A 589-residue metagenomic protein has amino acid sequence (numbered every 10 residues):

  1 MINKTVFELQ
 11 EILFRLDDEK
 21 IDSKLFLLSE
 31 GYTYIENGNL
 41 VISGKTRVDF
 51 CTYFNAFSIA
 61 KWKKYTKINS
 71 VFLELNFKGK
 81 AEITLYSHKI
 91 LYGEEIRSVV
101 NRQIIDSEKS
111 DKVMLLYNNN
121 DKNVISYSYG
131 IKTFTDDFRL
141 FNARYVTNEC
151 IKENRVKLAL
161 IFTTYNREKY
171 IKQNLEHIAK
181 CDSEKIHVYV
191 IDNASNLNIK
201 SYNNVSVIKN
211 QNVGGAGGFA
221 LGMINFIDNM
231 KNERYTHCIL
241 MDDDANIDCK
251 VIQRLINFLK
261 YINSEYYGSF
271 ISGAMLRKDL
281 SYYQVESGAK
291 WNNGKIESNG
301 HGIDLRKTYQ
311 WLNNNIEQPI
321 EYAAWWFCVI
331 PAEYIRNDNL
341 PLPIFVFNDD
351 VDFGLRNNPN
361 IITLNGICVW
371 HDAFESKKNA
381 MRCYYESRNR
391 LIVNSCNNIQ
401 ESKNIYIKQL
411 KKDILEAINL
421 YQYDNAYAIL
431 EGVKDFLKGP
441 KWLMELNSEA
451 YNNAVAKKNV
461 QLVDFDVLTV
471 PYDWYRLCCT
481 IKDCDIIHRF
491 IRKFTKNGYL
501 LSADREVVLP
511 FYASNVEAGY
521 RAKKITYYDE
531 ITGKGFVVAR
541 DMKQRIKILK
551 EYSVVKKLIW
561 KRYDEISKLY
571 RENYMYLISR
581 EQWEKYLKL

Functional and structural regions predicted by a protein language model:
M1-T133, R388-L589: Terminal low-complexity segments of carbohydrate-biosynthetic enzymes
F141-C150, L364-A380: Active-site donor/metal-binding and catalytic loop motifs of nucleotide-sugar-dependent glycosylation enzymes
E176-K185: Short, acidic, metal-binding catalytic loop of nucleotide-sugar glycosyltransferases
S201-G217, N225: Conserved donor nucleotide-binding strand/loop of the catalytic core
E233-N246: Short beta-strand-to-loop acidic/aromatic patch adjacent to the donor-nucleotide binding site
K250-S298: Conserved donor NDP-sugar-binding/catalytic core segment of glycosyltransferases
H301-F327, K377: A recurrent flexible, glycine/aromatic-enriched loop bordering the glycosyltransferase active site that acts as
A323-F327, A332, R336-L355, N360-V369 (+1 more regions): Donor nucleotide-sugar recognition loop
